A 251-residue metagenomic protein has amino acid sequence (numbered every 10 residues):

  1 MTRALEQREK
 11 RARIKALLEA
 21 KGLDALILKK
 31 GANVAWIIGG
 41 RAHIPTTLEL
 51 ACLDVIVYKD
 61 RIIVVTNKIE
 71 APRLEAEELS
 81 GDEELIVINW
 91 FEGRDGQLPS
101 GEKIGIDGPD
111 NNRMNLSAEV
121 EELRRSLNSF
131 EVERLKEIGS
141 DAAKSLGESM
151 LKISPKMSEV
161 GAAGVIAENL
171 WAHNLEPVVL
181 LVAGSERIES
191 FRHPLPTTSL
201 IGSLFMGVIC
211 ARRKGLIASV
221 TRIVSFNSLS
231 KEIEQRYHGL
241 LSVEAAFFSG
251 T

Functional and structural regions predicted by a protein language model:
M1-T251: Active-site neighborhoods and metal-handling regions in enzymes and metal-associated proteins
